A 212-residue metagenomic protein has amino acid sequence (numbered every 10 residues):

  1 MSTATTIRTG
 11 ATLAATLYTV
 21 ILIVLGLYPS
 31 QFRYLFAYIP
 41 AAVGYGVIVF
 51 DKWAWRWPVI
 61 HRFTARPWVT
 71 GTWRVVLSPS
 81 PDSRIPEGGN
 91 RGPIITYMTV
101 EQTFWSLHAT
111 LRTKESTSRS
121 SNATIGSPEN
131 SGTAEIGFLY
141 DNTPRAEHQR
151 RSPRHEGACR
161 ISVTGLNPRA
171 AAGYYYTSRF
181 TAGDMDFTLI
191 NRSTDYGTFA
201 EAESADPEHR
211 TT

Functional and structural regions predicted by a protein language model:
M1-T70, S78-D82, A182, D186-T212: Amphipathic/hydrophobic helical signal segments and adjacent flexible N-terminal regions that mediate secretion
S30, G46, F50-K52, P86-G88 (+4 more regions): Residue-level signal for well-ordered alpha-helical segments
A65-N90, L111, A171-T177: Tryptophan-anchored aromatic micro-motifs
W68-T70, P93-I95, F104-S106, S131-T133 (+1 more regions): Short connector loops at helix/strand junctions that flank enzyme active sites, especially segments positioning acidic
T70-R74, Y97-T99, H108-T110, E135-G137 (+2 more regions): Beta-strand secondary-structure signal
S78, R112-K114, L139-T143: Histidine- and/or cysteine-centered catalytic micro-motif in compact active-site loops
E87-S127: N-terminal glycine/threonine-rich, aromatic-flanked beta-hairpin/loop signature
R119-T212: Cytosol-/stroma-facing membrane-proximal "stalk/adaptor" domains immediately downstream of transmembrane anchors
